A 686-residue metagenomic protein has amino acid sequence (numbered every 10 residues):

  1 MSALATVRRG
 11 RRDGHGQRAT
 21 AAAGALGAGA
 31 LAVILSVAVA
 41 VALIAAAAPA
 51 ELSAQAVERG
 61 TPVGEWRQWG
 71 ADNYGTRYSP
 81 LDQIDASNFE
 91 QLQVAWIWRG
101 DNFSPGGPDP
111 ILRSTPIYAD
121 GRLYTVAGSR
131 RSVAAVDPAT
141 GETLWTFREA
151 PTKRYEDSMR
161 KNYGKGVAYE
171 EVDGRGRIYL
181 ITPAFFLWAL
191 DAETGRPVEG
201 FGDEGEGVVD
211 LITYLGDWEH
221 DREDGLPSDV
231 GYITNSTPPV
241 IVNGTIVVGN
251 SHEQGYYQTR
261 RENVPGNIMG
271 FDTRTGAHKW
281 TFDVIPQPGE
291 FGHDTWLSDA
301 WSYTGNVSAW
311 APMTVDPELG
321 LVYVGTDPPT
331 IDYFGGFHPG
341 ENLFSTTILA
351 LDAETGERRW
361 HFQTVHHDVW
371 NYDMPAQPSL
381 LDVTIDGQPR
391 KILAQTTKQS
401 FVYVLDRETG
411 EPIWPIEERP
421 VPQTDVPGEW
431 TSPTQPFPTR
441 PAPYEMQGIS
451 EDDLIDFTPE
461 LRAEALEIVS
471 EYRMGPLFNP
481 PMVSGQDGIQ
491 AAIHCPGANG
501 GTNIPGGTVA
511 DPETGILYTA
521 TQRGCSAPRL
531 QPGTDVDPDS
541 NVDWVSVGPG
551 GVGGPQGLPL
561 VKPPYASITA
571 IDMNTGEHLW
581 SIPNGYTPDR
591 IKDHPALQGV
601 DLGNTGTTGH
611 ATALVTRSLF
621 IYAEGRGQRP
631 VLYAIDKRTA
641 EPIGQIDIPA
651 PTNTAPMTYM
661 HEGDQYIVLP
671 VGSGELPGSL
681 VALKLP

Functional and structural regions predicted by a protein language model:
M1-A30: N-terminal secretory signal peptides that target proteins for export/translocation
G24-E51: Bacterial N-terminal signal peptides
L52-Q83, S432-L466: N-terminal pre-domain segments of enzymes
W66-G70, D109-G128, S132, S158-F186 (+14 more regions): Repeat-blade elements of multi-bladed beta-propeller folds
N73-P80, N102-P108, T125-V126, A134 (+2 more regions): Short, solvent-exposed loop/turn elements at domain surfaces
S79-T125, Q490-N499: Asp/Glu-centered strand-loop micro-motifs enriched in Gly/Pro and often flanked by an aromatic residue
N88-D101, V133-D157, D173, L187-D229 (+9 more regions): Extracytoplasmic/lumenal domain signature
T314, Q435-C525, S567-A570: Long, low-complexity segments enriched in small/aliphatic residues
